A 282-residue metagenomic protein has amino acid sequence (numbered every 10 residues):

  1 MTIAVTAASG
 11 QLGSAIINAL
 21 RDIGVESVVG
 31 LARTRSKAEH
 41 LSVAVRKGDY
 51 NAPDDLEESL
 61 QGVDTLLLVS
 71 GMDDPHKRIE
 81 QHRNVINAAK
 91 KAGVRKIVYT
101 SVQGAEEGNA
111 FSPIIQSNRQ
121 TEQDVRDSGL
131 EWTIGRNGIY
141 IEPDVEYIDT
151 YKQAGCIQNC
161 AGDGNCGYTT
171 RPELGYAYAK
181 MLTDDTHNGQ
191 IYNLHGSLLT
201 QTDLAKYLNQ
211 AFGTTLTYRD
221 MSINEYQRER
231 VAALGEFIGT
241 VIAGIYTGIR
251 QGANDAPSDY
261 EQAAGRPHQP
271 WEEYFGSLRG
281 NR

Functional and structural regions predicted by a protein language model:
T2-R33, N51-D54, Q61-V63, D73-E80 (+5 more regions): Oxidoreductase cofactor-interface core, primarily capturing Rossmann-like NAD(P)-dependent enzymes
R35-V43, E58: Short loop/helix-cap segments at secondary-structure boundaries that form the rim of catalytic
K37, T200, P270: Short phosphate-engaging motifs
S42-A52: Rossmann-fold cofactor-recognition segment
V45, E146, K152, D255-S258: Residue-level signal for pocket-adjacent positions within structured domains
N224-R282: A hydrophobic C-terminal alpha-helical subdomain
